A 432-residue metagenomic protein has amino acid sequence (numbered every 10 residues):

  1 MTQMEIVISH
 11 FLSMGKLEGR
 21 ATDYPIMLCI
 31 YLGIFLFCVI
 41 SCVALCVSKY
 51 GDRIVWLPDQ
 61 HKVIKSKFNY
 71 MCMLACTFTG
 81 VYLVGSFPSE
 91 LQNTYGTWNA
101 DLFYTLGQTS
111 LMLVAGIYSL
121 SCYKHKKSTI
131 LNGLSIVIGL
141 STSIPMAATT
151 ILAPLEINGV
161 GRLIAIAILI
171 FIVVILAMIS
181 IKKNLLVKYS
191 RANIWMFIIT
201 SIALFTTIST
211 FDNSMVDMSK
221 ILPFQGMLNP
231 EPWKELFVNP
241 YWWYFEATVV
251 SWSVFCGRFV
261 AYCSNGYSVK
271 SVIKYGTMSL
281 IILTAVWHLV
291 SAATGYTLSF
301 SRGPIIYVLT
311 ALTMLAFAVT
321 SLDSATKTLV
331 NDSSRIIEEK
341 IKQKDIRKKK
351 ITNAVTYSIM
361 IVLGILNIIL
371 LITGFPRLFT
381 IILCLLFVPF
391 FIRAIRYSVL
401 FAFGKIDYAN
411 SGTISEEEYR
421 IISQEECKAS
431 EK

Functional and structural regions predicted by a protein language model:
M1-Y95, P389-E416: N-terminal alpha-helical transmembrane segments of multi-pass membrane transport and channel/translocase proteins
G15-K16, V43-K65, I273-Y275, H288-A311 (+2 more regions): Terminal cytosolic tails of multi-pass membrane transporters, especially the segment immediately following the final
G19-Y24, C42-K62, Y95-N99, A115-S128 (+4 more regions): Membrane-water interface regions at transmembrane-helix termini and the short interhelical loops of multi-pass membrane
G33, F103-M112, N132-V137, I157-K182 (+4 more regions): Transmembrane alpha-helical segments of multi-pass small-molecule transport proteins
C38-D52, G139-E156, A165, I199-P230 (+1 more regions): Hydrophobic alpha-helical segments and their helix-loop junctions in multi-pass secondary transporters
Q60-S128, I273, T277-I281, V286-A293: Membrane-interface helix-loop-helix modules in multi-pass membrane proteins
H125-I138, T142, S180-T206, K274-M278 (+2 more regions): Membrane-interface loop-to-helix entry segments
R162-I170, W243-S251, K270-F300, Y307-L312 (+3 more regions): Loop-to-transmembrane helix boundary motifs in multi-pass membrane proteins
